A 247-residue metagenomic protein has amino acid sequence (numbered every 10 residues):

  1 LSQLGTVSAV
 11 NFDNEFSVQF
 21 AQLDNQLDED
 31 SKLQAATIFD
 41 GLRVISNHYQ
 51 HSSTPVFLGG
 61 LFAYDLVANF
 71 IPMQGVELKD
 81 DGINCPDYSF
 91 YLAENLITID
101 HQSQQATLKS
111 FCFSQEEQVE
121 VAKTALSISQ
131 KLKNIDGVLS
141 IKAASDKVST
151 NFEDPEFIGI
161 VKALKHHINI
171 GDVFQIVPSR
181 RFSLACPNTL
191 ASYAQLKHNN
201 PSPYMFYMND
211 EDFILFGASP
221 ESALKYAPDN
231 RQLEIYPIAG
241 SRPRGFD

Functional and structural regions predicted by a protein language model:
L1-D247: Extended alpha-helical targeting/anchoring segments, especially N-terminal organellar/secretory targeting helices
